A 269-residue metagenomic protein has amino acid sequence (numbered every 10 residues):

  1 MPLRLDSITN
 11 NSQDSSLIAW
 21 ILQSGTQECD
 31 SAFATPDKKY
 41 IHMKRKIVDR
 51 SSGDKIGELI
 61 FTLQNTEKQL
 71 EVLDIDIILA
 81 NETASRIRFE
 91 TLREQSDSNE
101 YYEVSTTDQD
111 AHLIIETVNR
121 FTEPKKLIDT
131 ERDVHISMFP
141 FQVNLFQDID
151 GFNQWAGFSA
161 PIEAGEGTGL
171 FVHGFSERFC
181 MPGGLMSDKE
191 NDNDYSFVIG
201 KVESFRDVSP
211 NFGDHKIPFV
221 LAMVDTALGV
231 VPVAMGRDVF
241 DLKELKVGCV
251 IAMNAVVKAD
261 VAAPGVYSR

Functional and structural regions predicted by a protein language model:
M1-T35: N-terminal alpha-helical "arm" segments
P2-L3, N10-Q13, C249-G265: Short, charged beta-turn/beta-strand-edge "cap" motif at the junction between a beta-strand and an adjacent loop
A34-N191, Y195, P210: Long, hydrophobic alpha/beta structural blocks
I115-T117, V231-R237: Short amphipathic beta-strand/extended segments with alternating polar/hydrophobic composition
S204-V233: OB-fold (S1/OB) nucleic-acid-binding surfaces
R237-M253: Short nucleic-acid-contacting surface segments enriched for D/E, G, S/T with interspersed K/R
S268-R269: Membrane-proximal bilayer-interacting regions
